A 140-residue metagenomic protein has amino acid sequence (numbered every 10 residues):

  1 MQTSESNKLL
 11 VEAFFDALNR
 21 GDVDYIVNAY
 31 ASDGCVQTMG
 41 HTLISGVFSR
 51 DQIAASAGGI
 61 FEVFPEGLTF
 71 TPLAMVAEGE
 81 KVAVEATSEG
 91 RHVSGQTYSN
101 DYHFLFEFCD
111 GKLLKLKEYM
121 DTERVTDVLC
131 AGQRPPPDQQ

Functional and structural regions predicted by a protein language model:
M1, F15, Y30-V36, F48-S49 (+2 more regions): Short amphipathic alpha-helical segments, especially helix-boundary/capping motifs
M1-N28, S32, G132-Q140: Short, low-complexity N-terminal intrinsically disordered segments enriched in polar/charged residues
M1-T3, G58-Q140: A beta-strand edge to alpha-helix "cap/lid" segment located at domain peripheries
K8-L18, G40-I44, G59-V63, E85: Short, mixed-charge, low-aromatic patches
V11-F14, I26-V27, G34, I53 (+3 more regions): Hydrophobic pocket/interface hotspot
Y25, A31-E78: A solvent-exposed, acidic/Ser-Thr-rich amphipathic alpha-helical stretch
